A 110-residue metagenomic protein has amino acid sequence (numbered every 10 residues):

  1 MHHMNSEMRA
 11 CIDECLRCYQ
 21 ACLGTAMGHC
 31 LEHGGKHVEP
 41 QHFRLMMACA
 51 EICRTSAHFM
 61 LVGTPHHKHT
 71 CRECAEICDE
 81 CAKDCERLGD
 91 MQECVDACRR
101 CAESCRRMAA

Functional and structural regions predicted by a protein language model:
M1-A110: Amphipathic alpha-helical hairpins
